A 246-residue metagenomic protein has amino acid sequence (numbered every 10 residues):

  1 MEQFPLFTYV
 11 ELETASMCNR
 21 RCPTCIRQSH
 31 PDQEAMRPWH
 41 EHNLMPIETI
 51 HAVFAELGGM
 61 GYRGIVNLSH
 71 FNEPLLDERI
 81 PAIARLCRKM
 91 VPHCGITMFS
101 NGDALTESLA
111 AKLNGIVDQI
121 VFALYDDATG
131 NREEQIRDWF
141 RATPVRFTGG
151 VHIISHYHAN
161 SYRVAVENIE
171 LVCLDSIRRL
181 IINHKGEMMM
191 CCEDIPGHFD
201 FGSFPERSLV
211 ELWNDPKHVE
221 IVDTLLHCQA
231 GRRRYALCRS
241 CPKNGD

Functional and structural regions predicted by a protein language model:
M1-A111, G115-Q119: Conserved alpha-helical substructure of the radical SAM core
T8, S176, I195: Exposed loop/turn and edge beta-strand positions of beta-sandwich/beta-sheet ligand-binding modules
L12, S16-N19, E167, R232-Y235: Processing junctions and N-termini across compartments
C18, C22-C25, C173, C191-C192 (+1 more regions): Short cysteine clusters
S29-W39, I195, F199, N244-D246: Iron-sulfur (Fe-S) cluster-binding segments and ferredoxin-like electron-carrier domains, especially [2Fe-2S]
D77-R178, N183: Conserved AdoMet/S-adenosylmethionine-binding subsite of the radical SAM
R137-V164, D194-G245: C-terminal accessory region of radical SAM enzymes
